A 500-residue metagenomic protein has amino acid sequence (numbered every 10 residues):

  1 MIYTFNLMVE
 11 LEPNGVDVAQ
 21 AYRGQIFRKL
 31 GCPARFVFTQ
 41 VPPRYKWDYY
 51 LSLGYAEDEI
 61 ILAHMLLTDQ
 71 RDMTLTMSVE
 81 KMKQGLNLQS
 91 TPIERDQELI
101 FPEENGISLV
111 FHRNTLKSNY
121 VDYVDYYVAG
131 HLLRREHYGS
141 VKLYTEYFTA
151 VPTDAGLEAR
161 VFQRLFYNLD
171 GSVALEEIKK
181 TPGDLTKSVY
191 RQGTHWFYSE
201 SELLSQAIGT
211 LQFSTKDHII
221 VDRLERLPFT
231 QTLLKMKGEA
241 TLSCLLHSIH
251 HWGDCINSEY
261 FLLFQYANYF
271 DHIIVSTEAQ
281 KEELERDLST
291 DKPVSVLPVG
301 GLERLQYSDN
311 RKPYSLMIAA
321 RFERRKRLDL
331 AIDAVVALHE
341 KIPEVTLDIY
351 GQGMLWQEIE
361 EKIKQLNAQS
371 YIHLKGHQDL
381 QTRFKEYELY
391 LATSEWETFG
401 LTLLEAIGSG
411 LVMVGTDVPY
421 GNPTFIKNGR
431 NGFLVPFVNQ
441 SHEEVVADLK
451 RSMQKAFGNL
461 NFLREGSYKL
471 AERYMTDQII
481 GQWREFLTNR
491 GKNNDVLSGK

Functional and structural regions predicted by a protein language model:
L263-V294: A short, active-site helix/loop in glycosyltransferases that binds the activated sugar's phosphate group
L316, A331-V335, L347, L449 (+1 more regions): A structural motif in glycosyltransferase catalytic domains
R321-A337, M354-Q357: A conserved mid-protein helix/loop that constitutes part of the nucleotide-sugar donor-binding site
E358-H377: Nucleotide-activated donor-binding/catalytic signature segment of Leloir-type glycosyltransferases, i.e., the conserved
A368, N459-Y474: A short, well-ordered alpha-helix in the C-terminal region of glycosyltransferases
E395: Aromatic "clamp/platform" in nucleotide-sugar-dependent glycosyltransferases that forms part of the donor/acceptor
V412-T416: Short hydrophobic beta-strand element within catalytic cores of glycosyltransferases and related nucleotide-activated
P423-M453: Change "using UDP/GDP/dTDP sugars" to "using nucleotide sugars
